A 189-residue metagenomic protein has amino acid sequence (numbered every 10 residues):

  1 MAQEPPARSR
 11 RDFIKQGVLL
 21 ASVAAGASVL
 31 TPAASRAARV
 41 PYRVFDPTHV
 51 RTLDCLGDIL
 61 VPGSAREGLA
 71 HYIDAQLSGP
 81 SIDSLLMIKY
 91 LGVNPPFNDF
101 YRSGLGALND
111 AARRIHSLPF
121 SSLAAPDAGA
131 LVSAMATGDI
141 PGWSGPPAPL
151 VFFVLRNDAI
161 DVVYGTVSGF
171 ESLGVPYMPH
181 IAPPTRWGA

Functional and structural regions predicted by a protein language model:
A2-E4: N-terminal acidic, proline/glycine-rich, low-complexity intrinsically disordered segments
P6-D12, A25-P62: C-terminal segment of N-terminal export signals and the immediately downstream linker at the start of the mature
G17-S22: Sec-dependent signal peptide hydrophobic core
R39-P41, V50-F153, D161-V162: Flexible, low-complexity segments enriched for small/polar residues
V44, G68-Q76, F170-H180: Short alpha-helical "patches" and their helix-cap loops
I140-A189: Long, amphipathic alpha-helical surface segments
